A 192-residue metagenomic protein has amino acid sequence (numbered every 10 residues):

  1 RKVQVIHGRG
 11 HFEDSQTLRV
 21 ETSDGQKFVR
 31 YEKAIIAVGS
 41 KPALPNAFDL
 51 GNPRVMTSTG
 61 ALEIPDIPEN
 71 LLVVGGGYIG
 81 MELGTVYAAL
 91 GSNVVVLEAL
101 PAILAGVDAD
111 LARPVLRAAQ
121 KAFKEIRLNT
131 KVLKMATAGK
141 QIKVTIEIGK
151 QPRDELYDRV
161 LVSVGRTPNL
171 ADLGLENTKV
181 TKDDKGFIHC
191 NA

Functional and structural regions predicted by a protein language model:
Q4-R19, A43, L128-Q141: A conserved short coil-to-beta-strand element within the FAD-binding core of flavoproteins
H7-R9, D14, V38, T57-T59 (+3 more regions): Short loop/edge segments at beta-strand edges and connector loops that shape dinucleotide/nucleotide cofactor-binding
D24-K33, K150-R159: Core beta-strand elements of the Rossmann-like FAD/NAD(P) dinucleotide-binding domain in flavoenzyme oxidoreductases
I36-V38, V74-G75: Conserved N-terminal Rossmann-fold NAD(P)-binding element of oxidoreductases
G39-S40, I148, L161, G165-R166: Short glycine-/small-residue-rich Rossmann-like dinucleotide-binding loops
G51-I67, R159-A192: FAD-site-proximal beta/loop scaffold in flavoenzymes
L62-E63, P68-L72, Y78-P152: Rossmann-like dinucleotide-binding cores of NAD(P)H-dependent redox enzymes
